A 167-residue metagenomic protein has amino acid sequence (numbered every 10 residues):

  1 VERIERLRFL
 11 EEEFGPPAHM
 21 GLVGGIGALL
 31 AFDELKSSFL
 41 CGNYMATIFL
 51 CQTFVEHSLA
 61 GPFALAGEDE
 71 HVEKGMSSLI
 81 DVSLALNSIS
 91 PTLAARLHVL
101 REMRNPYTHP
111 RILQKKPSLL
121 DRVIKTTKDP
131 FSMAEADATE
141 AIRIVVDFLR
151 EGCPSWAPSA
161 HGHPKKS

Functional and structural regions predicted by a protein language model:
V1-N43: Charged alpha-helical initiation segments
P16-A18, L86, T127: A short, mixed-charge helix-start or loop-turn motif at secondary-structure junctions
L22, P91-S167: Charge-enriched, short contiguous segments at helix-coil
G27-A31, L50, M103: Amphipathic, well-ordered alpha-helical segments in soluble domains
L35-K36, L40-A64: Short, hydrophobic, well-ordered secondary-structure elements
G42, S58-E70, Y107, R111-Q114: Amphipathic alpha-helical interaction segments
F63-E102, D121: Short, charged amphipathic alpha-helical segments flanked by flexible coils
